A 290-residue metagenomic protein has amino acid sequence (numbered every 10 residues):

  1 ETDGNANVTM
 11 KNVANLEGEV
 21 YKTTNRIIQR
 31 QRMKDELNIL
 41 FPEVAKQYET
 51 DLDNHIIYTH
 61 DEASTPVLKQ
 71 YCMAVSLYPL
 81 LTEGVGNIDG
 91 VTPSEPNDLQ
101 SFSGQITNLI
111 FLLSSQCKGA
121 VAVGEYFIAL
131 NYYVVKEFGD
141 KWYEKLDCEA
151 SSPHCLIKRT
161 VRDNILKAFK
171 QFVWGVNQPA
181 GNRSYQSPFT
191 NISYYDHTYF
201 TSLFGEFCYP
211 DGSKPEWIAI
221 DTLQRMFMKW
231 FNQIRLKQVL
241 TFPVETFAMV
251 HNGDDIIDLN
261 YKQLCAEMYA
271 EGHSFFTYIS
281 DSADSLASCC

Functional and structural regions predicted by a protein language model:
T2-C290: Conserved catalytic cores of very large enzyme subunits
